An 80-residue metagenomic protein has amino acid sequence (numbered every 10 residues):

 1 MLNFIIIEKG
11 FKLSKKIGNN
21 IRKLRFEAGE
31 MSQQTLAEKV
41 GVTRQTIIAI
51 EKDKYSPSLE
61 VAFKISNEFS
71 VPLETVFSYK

Functional and structural regions predicted by a protein language model:
M1-K12: Short, intrinsically disordered or compositionally biased N-terminal tails of bacterial proteins
K15, F26-E27, Y55-S56: Short amphipathic helical patch at the helix-1/turn junction of helix-turn-helix
N20-K39: Short basic helix-loop element that most often maps to the first helix and adjoining turn of HTH DNA-binding modules
I21, L36-A37, I47-I50, V76: Conserved hydrophobic/aromatic packing and binding residues within compact polymer-binding modules
G41-S56: Recognition helix of helix-turn-helix/homeodomain-like DNA-binding domains that insert into the DNA major groove
E60-T75: DNA major-groove recognition helix of helix-turn-helix/homeodomain DNA-binding modules
